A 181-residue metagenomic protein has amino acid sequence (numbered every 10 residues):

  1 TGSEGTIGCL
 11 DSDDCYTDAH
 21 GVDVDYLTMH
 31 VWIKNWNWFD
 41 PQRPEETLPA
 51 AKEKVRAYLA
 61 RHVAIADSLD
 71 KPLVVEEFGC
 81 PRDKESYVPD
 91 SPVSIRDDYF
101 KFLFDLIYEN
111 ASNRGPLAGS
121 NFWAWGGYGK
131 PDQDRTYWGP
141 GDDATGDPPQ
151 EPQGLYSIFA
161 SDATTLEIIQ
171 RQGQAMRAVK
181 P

Functional and structural regions predicted by a protein language model:
T1-E109: Extracellular glycoside hydrolase catalytic/binding regions
Y16-D23, A50, E85, P89-P181: Aromatic-rich peripheral "rim/lid" segments of glycoside hydrolase catalytic domains that contact and position glycan
